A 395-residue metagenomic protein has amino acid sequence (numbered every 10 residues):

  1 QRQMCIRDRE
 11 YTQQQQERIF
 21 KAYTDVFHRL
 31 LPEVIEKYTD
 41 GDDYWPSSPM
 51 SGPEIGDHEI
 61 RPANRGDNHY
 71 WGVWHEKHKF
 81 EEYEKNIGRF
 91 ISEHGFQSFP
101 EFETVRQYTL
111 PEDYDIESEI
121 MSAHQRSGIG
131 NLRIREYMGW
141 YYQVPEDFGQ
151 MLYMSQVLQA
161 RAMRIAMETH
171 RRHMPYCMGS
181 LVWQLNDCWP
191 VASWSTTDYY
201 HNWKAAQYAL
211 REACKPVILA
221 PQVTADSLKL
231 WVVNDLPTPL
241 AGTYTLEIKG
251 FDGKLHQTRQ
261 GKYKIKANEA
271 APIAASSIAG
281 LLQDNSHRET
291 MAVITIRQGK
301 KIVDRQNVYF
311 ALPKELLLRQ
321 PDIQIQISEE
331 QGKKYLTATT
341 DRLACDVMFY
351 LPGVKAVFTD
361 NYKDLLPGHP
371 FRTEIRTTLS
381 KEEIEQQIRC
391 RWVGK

Functional and structural regions predicted by a protein language model:
Q1-I6: Short, small-residue-biased leader/transition segments that mark boundaries at the very start of proteins
R7-R29: Active-site cleft segment of glycoside hydrolase catalytic domains centered on the general acid/base Glu
V26, L30-E36, D42-R65, Y70-L240: Substrate-binding clefts and catalytic carboxylate motifs of secreted carbohydrate-active enzymes
D226-K229, G332-L336: Structural beta-strand segments of beta-rich domains
V232-L236, T337-R342: Asparagine-centered strand-capping/turn motif at beta-strand->loop junctions
A241-T245, C345-L351: Short, hydrophobic/aromatic beta-strand segments
T245-S286, V354-K381: Intrinsically disordered, low-complexity Pro/Gly/Ser/Thr-rich segments with frequent PxxP/GP/PP motifs and embedded
P272-P321, R376-K395: Terminal connector regions
